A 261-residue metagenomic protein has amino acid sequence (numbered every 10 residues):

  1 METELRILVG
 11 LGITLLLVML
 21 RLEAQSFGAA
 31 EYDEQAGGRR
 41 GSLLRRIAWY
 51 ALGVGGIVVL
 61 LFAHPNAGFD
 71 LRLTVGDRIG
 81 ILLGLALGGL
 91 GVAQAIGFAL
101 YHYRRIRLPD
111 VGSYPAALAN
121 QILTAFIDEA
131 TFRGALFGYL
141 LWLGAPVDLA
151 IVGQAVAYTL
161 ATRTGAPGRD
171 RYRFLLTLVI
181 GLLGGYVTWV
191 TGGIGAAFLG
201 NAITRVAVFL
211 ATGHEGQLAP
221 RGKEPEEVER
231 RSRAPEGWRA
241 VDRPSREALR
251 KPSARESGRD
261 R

Functional and structural regions predicted by a protein language model:
M1-R72, W142, L149, F209-R261: N-terminal, membrane-interfacial amphipathic/helix-forming hydrophobic leader that caps and precedes the first
L5-G10, S42, R46, Y50 (+6 more regions): Residue-level signature of transmembrane alpha-helical entry/exit and packing/kink sites in multi-pass membrane
G10, F98-Y103, G153, P244: N-terminal functional modules and adjacent low-complexity/disordered segments of proteins
T14-V18, V59-L60, G88-A95, G185 (+1 more regions): Hydrophobic alpha-helical segments of integral membrane proteins
V18, D110-D242: Transmembrane helix-loop-helix hairpins at the membrane interface of multi-pass integral membrane proteins
E23-Q25, H64, A95, H102 (+3 more regions): Amphipathic, positively biased hydrophobic alpha-helical segments used for protein targeting and membrane insertion
E34-L43, L61-A130, F137-L143, Q217-P225: Juxtamembrane helix-loop-helix connectors linking adjacent transmembrane helices in multi-pass membrane enzymes
